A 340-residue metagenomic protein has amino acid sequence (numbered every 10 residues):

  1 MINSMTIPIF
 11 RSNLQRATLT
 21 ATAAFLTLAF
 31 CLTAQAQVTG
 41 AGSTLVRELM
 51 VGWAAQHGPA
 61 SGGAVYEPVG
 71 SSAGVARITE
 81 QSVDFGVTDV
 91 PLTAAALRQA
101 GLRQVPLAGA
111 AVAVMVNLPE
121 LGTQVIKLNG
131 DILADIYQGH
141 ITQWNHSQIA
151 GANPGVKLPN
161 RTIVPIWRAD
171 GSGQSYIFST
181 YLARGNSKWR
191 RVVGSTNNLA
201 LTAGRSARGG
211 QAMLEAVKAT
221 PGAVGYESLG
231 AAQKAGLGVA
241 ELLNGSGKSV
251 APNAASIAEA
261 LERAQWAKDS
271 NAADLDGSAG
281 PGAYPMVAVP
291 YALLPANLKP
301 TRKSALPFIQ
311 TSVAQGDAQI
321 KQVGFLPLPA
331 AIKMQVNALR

Functional and structural regions predicted by a protein language model:
M1-R16: N-terminal secretory signal peptides that target proteins for export/translocation
L14, A34-A36: Intrinsically disordered, low-complexity regions enriched in polar/acidic and amide residues
R16-A17, E48: Hydrophobic alpha-helical segments, especially transmembrane helices and their immediate juxtamembrane helical caps
L19-T20, V51: Alpha-helical and His/Cys-centered functional microenvironments
T20-C31: Bacterial N-terminal signal peptides
A36-R340: Flexible loop/hinge segments at secondary-structure junctions
